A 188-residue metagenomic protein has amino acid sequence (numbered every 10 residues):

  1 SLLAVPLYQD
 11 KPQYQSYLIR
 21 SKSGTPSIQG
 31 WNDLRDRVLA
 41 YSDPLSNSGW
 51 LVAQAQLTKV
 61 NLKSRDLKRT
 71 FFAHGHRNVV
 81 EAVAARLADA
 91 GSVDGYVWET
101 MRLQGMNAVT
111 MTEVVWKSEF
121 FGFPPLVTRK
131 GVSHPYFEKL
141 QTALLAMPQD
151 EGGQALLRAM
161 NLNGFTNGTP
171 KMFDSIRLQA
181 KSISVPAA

Functional and structural regions predicted by a protein language model:
L2, Q9-L18, T70, M106-L144 (+1 more regions): Periplasmic-binding protein-like
L3-V5, S92-V93: Short beta-strand and adjacent tight-turn residues that come in two discontinuous sequence segments and form the edges
Y8, K22-G24, P44, Y96 (+2 more regions): Solvent-exposed coil/turn segments that connect beta secondary-structure elements in extracytoplasmic/periplasmic
Q9-V80, A155: Bilobed "Venus flytrap"/periplasmic-binding protein-like clamshell domains and structurally analogous long
Q29, V52, N78, A82 (+5 more regions): Extracytoplasmic/secreted proteins, especially bacterial periplasmic and envelope-associated proteins
L34, V83-A84, L126, L140: Hydrophobic residues within well-ordered alpha-helices
Y41, L45-Q56, T142-A188: Ligand-binding clefts/hinges and TM-proximal coupling segments of bilobed small-molecule sensing domains
K59, A84, D89-T110: A ligand-binding cleft/hinge motif common to bilobed small-molecule-binding domains
